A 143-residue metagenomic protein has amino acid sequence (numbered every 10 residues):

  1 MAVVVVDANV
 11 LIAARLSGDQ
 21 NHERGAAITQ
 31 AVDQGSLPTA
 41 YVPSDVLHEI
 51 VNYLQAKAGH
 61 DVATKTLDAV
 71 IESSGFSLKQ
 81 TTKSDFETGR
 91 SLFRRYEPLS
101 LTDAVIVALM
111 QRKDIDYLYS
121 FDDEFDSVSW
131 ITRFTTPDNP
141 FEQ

Functional and structural regions predicted by a protein language model:
M1-Q20: Metal-dependent nucleic-acid phosphoesterase active-site entry motif
V4-V6, A27-K57, Q80: PIN/NYN-family metal-dependent endoribonuclease catalytic core
V10-L11, E49-I50, T88: A general alpha-helix detector
A13-S17, Q55, G59, R94 (+1 more regions): Amphipathic alpha-helical interaction elements
S36-A40, G75-S77, D114-D116: Short active-site oxyanion
N52-K79: Helix-adjacent hinge/juxtasegments
L78-D116: Active-site neighborhoods of divalent-metal-dependent phosphate/nucleic-acid chemistry enzymes
D114-Q143: Acidic, PIN/NYN-like endoribonuclease modules and their adjacent C-terminal/linker elements
